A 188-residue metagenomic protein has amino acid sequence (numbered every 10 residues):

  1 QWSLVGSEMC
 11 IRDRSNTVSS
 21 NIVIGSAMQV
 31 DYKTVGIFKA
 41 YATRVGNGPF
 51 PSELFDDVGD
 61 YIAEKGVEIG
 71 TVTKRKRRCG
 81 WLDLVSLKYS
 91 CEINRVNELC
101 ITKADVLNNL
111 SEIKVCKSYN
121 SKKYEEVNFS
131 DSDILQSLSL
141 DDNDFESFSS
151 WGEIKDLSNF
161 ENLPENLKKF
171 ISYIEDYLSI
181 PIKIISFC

Functional and structural regions predicted by a protein language model:
Q1-G6, C10-I11: Single conserved hydrophobic/aromatic residue that forms the stacking wall/gate of nucleotide- or nucleobase-binding
S7, D83, I174, C188: A residue-level signal for conserved active-site and pocket-lining positions in enzyme catalytic cores
R12-I24: Extended active-site and interfacial segments that coordinate phosphate-rich ligands in large catalytic machineries
I22-L84, D105-E146: A structural-propensity feature for long, helix-poor, extended segments
W81, C100, I184-S186: Structured core elements
L87-I93: Short active-site loop/helix that positions an aromatic residue
N94-R95, C100: Charged catalytic and DNA/RNA-contacting regions of genome-maintenance and nucleic-acid-processing enzymes
K114, Y124-F187: Internal helix-turn-beta structural module
